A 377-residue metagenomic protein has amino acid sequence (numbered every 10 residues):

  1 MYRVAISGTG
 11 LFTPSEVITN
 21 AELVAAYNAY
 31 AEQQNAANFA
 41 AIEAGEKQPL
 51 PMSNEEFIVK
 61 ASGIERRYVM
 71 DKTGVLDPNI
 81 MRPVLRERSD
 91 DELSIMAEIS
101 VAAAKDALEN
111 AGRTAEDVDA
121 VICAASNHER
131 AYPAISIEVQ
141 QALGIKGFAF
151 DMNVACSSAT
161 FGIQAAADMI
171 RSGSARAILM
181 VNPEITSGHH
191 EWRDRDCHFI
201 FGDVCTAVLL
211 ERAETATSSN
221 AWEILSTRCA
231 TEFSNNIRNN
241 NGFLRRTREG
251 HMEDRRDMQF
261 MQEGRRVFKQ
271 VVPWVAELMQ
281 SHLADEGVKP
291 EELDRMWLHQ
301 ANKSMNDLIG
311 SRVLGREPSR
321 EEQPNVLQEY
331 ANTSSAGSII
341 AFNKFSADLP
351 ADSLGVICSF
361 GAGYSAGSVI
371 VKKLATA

Functional and structural regions predicted by a protein language model:
M1-L93, D194-K269, E277, K372-A377: Condensing-enzyme catalytic core mediating Claisen C-C bond formation in acyl metabolism
I6, N54-V154, D285-N306: Conserved beta-ketoacyl condensing-enzyme motif
S7, A124, N153, I178-E184 (+2 more regions): Short beta-strand segments
V17-I18, Y132-I135, I163-Q164, H189-R195 (+2 more regions): Short acidic, glycine/serine/threonine-rich loops at helix termini
A97, V101, L108, N127-H128 (+4 more regions): Claisen-condensing/thiolase-fold acyl-transfer catalytic domains that form or cleave C-C bonds in fatty acid
S126-G144, L179-T186, R245-E253, N306-S319: Acidic-glycine-rich active-site phosphate/pyrophosphate-binding loop
S174-C205: Flexible, glycine-rich active-site loops centered on histidine and acidic residues that chelate a metal or position
N182-P183, H190, E232-N240, N302-K303: Acyl-CoA/ACP chain-elongation machinery
